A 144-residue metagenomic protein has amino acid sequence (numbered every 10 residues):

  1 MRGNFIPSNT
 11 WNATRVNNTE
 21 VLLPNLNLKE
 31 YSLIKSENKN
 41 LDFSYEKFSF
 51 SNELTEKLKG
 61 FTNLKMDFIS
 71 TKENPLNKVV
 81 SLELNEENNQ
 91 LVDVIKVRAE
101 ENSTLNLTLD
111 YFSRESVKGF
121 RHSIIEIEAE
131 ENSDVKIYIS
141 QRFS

Functional and structural regions predicted by a protein language model:
M1-S144: Glycine-rich and polybasic anion-binding loops at the starts of cofactor/ligand-binding domains
